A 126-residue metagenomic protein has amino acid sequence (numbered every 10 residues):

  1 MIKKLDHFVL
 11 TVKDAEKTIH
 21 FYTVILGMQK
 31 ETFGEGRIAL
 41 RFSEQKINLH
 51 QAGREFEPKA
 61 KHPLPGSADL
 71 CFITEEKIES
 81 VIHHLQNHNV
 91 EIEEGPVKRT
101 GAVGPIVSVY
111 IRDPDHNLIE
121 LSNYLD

Functional and structural regions predicted by a protein language model:
M1-L5, L10-K30, S43-E93, R112-D126: Glyoxalase I/VOC metalloenzyme domain signal
F33-G34, V103-I106: Short, small/polar residue-rich loop motifs at catalytic or cofactor-binding pockets
E35-I38, D126: Short glycine/proline-centered loop/turn elements that form peptide/ligand docking sites
E93-G101: Short, basic/aromatic recognition patches
P96, I106-S108: Low-complexity, intrinsically disordered Gly/Pro/Thr-rich segments
